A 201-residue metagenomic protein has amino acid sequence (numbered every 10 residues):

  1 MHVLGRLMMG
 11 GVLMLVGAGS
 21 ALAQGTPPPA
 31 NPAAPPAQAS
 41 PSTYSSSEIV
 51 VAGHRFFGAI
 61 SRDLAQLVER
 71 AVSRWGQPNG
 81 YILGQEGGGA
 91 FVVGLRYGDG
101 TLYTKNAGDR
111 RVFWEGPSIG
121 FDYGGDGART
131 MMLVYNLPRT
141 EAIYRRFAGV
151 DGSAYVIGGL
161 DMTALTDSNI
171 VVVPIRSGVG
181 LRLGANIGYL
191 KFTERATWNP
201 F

Functional and structural regions predicted by a protein language model:
M1-M14: Bacterial N-terminal signal peptides that target proteins for export
G19-A23: Sec/Tat signal peptide C-region and signal peptidase I cleavage site
P28-F201: Small-residue-enriched, tightly packed secondary-structure blocks
